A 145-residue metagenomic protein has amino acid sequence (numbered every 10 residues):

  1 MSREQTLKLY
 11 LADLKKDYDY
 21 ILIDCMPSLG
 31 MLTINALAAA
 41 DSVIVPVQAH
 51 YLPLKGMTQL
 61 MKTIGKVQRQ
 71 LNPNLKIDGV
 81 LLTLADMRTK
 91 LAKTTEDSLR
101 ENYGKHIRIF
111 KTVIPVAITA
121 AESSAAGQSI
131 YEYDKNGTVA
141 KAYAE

Functional and structural regions predicted by a protein language model:
M1-L7: Short glycine-rich substrate-engagement loop in P-loop NTPases that contacts/grips substrate
S2, K55, T138: Residue-level signal for the nucleotide or nucleotide-sugar donor/cofactor binding architecture
S2, S28, S42, S98 (+2 more regions): Generic serine detector
T6, Q59, A142-E145: Charged catalytic carboxylate motif
T6, T119, T138: Residue-level recognition of oxygen-bearing side chains
L9-I118: Conserved catalytic-core segment of NTP-binding enzymes
S123-E145: C-terminal boundary of histidine-terminating zinc-finger modules
